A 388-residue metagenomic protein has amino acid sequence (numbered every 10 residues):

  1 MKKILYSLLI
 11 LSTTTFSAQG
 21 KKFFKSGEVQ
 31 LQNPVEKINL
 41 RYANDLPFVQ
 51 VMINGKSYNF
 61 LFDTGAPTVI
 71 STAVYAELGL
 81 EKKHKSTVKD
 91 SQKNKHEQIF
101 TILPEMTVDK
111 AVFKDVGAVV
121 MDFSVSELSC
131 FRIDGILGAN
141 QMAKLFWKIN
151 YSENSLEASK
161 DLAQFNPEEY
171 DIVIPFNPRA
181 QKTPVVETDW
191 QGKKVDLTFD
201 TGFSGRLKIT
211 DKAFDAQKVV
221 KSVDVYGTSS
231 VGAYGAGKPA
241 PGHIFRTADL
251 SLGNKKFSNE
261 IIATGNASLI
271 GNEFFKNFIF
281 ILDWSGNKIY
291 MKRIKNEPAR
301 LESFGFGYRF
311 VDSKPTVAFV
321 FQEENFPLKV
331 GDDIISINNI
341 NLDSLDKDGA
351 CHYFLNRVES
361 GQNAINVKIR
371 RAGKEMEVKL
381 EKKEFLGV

Functional and structural regions predicted by a protein language model:
M1-F24: Bacterial Sec-dependent N-terminal signal peptides
S17-V388: Pepsin/retropepsin-fold aspartyl endopeptidases
